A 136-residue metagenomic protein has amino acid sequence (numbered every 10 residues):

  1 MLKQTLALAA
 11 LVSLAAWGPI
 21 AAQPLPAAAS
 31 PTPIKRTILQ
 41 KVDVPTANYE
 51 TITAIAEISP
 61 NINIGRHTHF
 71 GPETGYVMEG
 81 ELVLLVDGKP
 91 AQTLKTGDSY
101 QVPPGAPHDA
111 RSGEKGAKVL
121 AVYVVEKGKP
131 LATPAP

Functional and structural regions predicted by a protein language model:
A7-A16: Bacterial N-terminal signal peptides
P19-T32: Cleaved targeting-peptide boundary
P31-G65, V122: A short glycine-rich, His/Asp/Glu-containing loop-to-beta-strand
A47-N48, T68-H69, Y76, S112-G116: Extracellular/periplasmic catalytic domains that process cell-envelope and extracellular macromolecules
I58-S59, G88-G105: Short acidic-glycine-tyrosine-enriched beta hairpin
N63-G65, V83, S99-A110: Histidine-centered metal-chelating micro-motifs
F70-G88, T96-D98, K127: Glycine- and acidic-residue-biased ligand/ion/polar-headgroup-sensing regions
G105-P130: Ligand-binding loop in jelly-roll beta-barrel domains
